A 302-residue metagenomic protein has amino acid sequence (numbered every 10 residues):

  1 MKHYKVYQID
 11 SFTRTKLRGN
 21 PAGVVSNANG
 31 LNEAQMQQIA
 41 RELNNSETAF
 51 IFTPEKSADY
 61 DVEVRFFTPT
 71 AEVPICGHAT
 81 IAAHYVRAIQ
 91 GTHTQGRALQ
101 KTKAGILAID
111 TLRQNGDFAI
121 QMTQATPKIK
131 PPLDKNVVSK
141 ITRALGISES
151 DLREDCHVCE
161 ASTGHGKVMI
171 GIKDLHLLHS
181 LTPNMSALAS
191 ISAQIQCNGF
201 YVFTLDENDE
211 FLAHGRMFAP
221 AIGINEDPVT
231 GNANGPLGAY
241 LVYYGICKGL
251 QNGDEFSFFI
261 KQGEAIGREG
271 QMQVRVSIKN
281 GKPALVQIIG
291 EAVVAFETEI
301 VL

Functional and structural regions predicted by a protein language model:
M1-R18, I147-S150: N-terminal, positively charged, Ser/Thr/Ala/Gly-biased leader segments that form transit/presequence-like amphipathic
L17-N20, C76-G77, L112, F211-L212 (+1 more regions): Short glycine/proline-enriched turns and hinge-like loops at secondary-structure junctions
P21, V25, A79, G166 (+3 more regions): Gly/Ser/Thr-rich beta-alpha loop segments that engage phosphate groups in nucleotides
A22, S26-M36, A40-V62, F66-T68 (+1 more regions): Acidic/His- and Gly-rich active-site-bordering loop/insert found across diverse amide/peptide-bond hydrolases
G23-N27, H84-Y85, G171, L237-A239: Short hydrophobic alpha-helical segments that form membrane-spanning helices or hydrophobic packing faces of helical
Q38, Y60, F67-S192, V242-L302: Acidic, low-complexity central loop/insert segments
N45-E63, A187-G223, S257-K279: Conserved phosphate-donor
V73-C76, I224-G238: Short glycine/threonine-rich catalytic loop with a Thr-x-Gly-x-Asp
